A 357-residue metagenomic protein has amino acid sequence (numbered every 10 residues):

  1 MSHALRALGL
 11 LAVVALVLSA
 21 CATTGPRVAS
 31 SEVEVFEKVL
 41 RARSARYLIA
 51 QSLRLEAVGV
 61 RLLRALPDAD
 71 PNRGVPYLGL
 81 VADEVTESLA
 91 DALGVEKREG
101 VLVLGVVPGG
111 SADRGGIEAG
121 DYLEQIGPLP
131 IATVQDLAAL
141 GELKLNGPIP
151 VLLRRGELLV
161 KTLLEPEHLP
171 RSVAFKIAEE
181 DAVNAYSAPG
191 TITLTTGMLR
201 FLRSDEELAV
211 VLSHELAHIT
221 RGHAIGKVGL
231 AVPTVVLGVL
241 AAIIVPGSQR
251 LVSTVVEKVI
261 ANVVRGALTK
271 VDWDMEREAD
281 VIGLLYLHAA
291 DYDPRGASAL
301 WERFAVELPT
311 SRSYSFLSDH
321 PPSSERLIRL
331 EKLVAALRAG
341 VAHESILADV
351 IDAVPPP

Functional and structural regions predicted by a protein language model:
V17-A20: C-terminal motif of bacterial Sec signal peptides marking the signal peptidase cleavage site
T23-V75, R154-E157, Q249-S315: Short helix/loop segments within enzyme catalytic domains that coordinate or immediately flank catalytic cofactors
Y47-V101, L163-S172, K176-I177, D181: PDZ/PDZ-like peptide-tail recognition elements
R73-E84, I177-A182, Y186, R277-P356: Active-site-proximal gating segments in proteases and membrane effectors
A92-G105, Y122-E124, A174-D205, L216 (+1 more regions): Active-site scaffold of zinc-dependent metalloenzymes
V103, V107, A112-Q135: Conserved PDZ fold ligand-binding element
A138-K176, L251-V255: PDZ-domain C-terminal substructure recognizer with occasional recognition of PDZ-binding tails
M198, R203-E207, L216-V232, I244 (+2 more regions): Catalytic Zn2+-binding segment of zinc metalloproteases
